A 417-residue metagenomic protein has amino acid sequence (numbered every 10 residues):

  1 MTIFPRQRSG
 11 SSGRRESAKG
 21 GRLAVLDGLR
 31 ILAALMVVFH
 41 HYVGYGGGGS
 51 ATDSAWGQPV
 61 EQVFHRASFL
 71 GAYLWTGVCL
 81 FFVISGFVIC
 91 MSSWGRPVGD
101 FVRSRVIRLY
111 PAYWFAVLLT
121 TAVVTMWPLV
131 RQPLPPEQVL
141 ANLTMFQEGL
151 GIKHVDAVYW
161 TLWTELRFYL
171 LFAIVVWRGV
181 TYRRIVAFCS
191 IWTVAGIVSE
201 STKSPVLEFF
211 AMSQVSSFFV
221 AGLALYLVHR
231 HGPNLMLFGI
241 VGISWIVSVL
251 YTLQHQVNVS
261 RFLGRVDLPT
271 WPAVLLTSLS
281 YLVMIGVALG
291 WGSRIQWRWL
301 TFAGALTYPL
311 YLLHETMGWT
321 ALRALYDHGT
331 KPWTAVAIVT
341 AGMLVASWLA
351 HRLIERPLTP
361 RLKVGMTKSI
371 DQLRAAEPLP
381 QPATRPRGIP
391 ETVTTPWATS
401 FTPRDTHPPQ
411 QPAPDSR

Functional and structural regions predicted by a protein language model:
M1, R374-R417: Long, low-complexity, intrinsically disordered cytosolic termini of multi-pass membrane proteins
T2-V25, H40-L70, M91-G95, G99 (+6 more regions): Alpha-helical transmembrane segments in multi-pass integral membrane proteins
L29-A33, G71-C79, I89-V124, A141 (+6 more regions): Transmembrane alpha-helical segments and their boundary/interface "anchor" motifs in multi-pass integral membrane
L32, V43, L166-R167, T316: Active-site His/Glu-centered metal-binding helix of metallohydrolases
A34-V37, I185-E200, V241-W245: Small-polar-interrupted transmembrane alpha-helices in polytopic inner-membrane proteins
Y45-T76, I84, R103, R108-L170 (+4 more regions): Membrane-interface helix-loop-helix regions
I84, S201, V220, T316 (+2 more regions): Transmembrane alpha-helix boundary/anchor motif
